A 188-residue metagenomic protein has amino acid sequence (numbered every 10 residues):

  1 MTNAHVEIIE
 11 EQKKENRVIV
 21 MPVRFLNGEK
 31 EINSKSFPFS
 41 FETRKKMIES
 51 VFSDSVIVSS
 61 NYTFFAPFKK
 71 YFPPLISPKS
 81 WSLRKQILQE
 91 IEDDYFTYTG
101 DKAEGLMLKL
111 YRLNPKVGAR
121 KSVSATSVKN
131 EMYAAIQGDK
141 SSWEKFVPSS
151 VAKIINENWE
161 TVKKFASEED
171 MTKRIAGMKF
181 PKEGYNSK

Functional and structural regions predicted by a protein language model:
M1-K188: Nucleotidyltransferase catalytic core that binds NTPs
